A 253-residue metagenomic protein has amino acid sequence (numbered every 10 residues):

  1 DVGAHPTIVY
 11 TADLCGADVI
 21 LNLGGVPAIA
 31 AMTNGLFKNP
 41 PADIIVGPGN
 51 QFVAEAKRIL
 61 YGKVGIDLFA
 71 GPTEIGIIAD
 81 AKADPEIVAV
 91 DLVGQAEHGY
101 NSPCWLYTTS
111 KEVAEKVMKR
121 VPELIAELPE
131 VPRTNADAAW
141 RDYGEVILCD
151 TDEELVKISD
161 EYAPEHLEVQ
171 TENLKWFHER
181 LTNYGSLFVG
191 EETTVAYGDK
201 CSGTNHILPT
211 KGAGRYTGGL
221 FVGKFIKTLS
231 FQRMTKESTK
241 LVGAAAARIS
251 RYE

Functional and structural regions predicted by a protein language model:
D1-Y10: Conserved small-residue-rich beta-alpha loop and adjacent elements that most often cradle the phosphate/pyrophosphate
Y10-P103: Conserved NAD(P)+-binding/catalytic subdomain of aldehyde/semialdehyde dehydrogenases
L68-D142, V146: A conserved active-site cap/scaffold subdomain adjacent to cofactor or substrate pockets
I75-D80, L106, D142-D150, A163-V169 (+2 more regions): Short, well-ordered beta-strand elements within core beta-sheets of diverse protein domains
P85, K111, T151-E154, L174 (+1 more regions): Residues at or immediately preceding the N-termini of alpha-helices
I125-Y162, H166-E168, E172-N173: Glycine-rich, Lys/Arg-enriched anion-binding loops that position phosphate/diphosphate groups for phosphoryl
D160-E253: C-terminal core of ALDH-fold dehydrogenases
